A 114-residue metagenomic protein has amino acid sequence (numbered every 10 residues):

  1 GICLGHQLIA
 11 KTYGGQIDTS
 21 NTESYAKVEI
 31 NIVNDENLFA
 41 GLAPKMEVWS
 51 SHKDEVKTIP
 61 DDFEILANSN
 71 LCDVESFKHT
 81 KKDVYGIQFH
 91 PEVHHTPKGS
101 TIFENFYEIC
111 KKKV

Functional and structural regions predicted by a protein language model:
G1-G41, E47, P97-N105: Cysteine-nucleophile active-site neighborhood
C3, H52, H90: Active-site glycine-centered loops adjacent to acidic/histidine catalytic or metal-binding residues that shape
N21, A67, Q88-F89: Residue-level recognition of conserved beta-strand positions in structured domain cores
S24, S50, Q88: Short aromatic/basic micro-patch
K27-E29, V74-S76, G86: Conserved hydrophobic/aromatic beta-strand scaffold that supports enzyme active sites
D35-K82: Catalytic beta-strand/loop cores that center a nucleophilic Ser/Cys/Thr and support acyl-enzyme chemistry
Q88-V114: Acyltransferase
